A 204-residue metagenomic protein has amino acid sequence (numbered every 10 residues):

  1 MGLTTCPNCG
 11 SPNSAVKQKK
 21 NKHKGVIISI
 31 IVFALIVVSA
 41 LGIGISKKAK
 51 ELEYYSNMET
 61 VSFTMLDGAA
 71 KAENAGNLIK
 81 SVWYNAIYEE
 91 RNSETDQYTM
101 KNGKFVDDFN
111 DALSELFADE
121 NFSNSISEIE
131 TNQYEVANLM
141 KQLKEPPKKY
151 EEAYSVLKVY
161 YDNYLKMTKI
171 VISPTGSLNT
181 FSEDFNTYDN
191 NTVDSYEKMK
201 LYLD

Functional and structural regions predicted by a protein language model:
M1-K22: Cys/His-rich metal-coordination motifs, chiefly Zn-binding "fingers/knuckles"
A15, Q142-P146, I170-S173: General structural signal for alpha-helix termini and helix-helix connectors
I27-G42: Hydrophobic membrane-insertion alpha-helices, especially the h-region of bacterial N-terminal signal peptides
S39-E53: Sec-dependent signal peptide cleavage junction
Y55-E115, D119, K149-D204: C-terminal amphipathic alpha-helix
A118-T131: Mid-length scaffold segments of soluble, non-membrane domains
I129-K148: Amphipathic, heptad-repeat alpha-helical segments
